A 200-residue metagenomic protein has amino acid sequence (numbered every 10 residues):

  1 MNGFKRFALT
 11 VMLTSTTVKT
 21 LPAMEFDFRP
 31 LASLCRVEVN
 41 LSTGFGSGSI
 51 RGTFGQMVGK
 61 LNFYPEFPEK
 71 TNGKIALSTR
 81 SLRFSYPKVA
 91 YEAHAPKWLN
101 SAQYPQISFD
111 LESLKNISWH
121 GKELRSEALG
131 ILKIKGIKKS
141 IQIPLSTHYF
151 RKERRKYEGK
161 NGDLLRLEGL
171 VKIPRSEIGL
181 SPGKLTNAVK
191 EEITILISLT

Functional and structural regions predicted by a protein language model:
M1-A8: Bacterial N-terminal signal peptides that target proteins for export
A8-L9, P22: Sequence-pattern detector for short linear motifs and compositional/periodic biases rather than a specific fold
S15-L21: C-terminal segment of classical bacterial N-terminal signal peptides
L21-T200: Low-complexity, acidic/polar, glycine-enriched regions of mature
